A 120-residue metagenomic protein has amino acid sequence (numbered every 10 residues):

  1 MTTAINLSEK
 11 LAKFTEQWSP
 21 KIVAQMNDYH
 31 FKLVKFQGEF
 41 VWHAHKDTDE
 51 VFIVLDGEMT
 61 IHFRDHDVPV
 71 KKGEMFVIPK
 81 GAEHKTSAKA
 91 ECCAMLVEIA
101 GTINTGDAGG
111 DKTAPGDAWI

Functional and structural regions predicted by a protein language model:
T3-L11, A24, K85, K89-I120: Double-stranded beta-helix
L7-W42, T48, V97: A short glycine-rich, His/Asp/Glu-containing loop-to-beta-strand
N27, L55-D56, K71-K72, A90: A cytosolic small-molecule/anion-sensing beta-strand core signal
Y29-H30, M59, H66, A82: Short acidic/polar mixed-charge low-complexity motifs
F36-G38, D47-T60, R64-D65: Glycine- and acidic-residue-biased ligand/ion/polar-headgroup-sensing regions
H43, I61-H62, I78, E83-K89 (+1 more regions): Short beta-strand His + acidic residue motifs that chelate non-heme Fe in jelly-roll/DSBH and cupin folds
R64-K80: Short acidic-glycine-tyrosine-enriched beta hairpin
